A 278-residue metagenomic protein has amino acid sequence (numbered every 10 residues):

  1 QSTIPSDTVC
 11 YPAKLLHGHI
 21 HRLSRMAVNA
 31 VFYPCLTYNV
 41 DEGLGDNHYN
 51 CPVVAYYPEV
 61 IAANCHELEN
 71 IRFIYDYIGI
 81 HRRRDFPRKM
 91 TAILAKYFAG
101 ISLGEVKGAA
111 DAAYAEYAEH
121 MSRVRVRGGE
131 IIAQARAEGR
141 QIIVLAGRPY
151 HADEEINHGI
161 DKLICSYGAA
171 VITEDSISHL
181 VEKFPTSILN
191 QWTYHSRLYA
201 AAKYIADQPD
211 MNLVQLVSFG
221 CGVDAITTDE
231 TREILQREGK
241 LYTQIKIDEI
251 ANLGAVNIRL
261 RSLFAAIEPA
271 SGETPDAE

Functional and structural regions predicted by a protein language model:
Q1-E278: An N-terminal assembly and electron-transfer interface module characteristic of large anaerobic redox and radical
